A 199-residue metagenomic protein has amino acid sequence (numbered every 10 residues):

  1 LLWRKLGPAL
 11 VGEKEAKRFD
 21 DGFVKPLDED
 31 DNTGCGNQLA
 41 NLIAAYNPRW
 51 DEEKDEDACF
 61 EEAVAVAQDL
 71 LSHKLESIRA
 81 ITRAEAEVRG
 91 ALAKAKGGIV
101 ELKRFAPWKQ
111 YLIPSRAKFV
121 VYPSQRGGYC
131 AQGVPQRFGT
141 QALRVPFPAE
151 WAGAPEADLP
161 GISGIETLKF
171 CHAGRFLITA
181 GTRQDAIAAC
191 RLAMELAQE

Functional and structural regions predicted by a protein language model:
L1-A44: A basic- and aromatic-enriched beta-loop-alpha substructure that forms the phosphate/nucleotide- and DNA/RNA-contacting
C35-E199: C-terminal accessory domains and tails appended to enzymatic cores
